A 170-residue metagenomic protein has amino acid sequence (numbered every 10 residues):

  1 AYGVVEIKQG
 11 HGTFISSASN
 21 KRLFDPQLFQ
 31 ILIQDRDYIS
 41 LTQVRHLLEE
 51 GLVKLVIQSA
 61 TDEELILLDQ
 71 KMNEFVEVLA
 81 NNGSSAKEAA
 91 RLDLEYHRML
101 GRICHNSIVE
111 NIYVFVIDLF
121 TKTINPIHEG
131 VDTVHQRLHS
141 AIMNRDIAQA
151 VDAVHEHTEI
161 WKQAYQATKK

Functional and structural regions predicted by a protein language model:
A1-L47, K54, Q58, K170: Short linear motifs at protein or domain termini
F29-I33, N81, I142: Short amphipathic alpha-helical segments at helix-loop
L41-A141, Q149-A164, T168: Conserved amphipathic alpha-helical segments that form helical-bundle/coiled-coil interaction surfaces
